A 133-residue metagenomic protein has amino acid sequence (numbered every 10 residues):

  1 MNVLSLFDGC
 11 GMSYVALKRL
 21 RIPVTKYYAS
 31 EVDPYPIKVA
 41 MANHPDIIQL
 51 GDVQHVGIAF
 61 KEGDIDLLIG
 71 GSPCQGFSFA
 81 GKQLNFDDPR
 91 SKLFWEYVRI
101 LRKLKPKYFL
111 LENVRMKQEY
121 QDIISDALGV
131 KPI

Functional and structural regions predicted by a protein language model:
M1-I133: Conserved active-site and SAM-binding loop architecture of S-adenosyl-L-methionine-dependent nucleic-acid
